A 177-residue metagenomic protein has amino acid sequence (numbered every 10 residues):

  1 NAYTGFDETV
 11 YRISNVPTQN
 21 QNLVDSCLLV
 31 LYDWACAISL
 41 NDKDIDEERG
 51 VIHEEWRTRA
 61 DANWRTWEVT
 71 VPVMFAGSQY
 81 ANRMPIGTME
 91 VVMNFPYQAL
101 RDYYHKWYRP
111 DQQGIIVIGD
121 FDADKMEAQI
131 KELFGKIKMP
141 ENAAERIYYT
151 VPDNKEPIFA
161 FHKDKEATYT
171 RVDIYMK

Functional and structural regions predicted by a protein language model:
N1, D61, W67-N94, K163-K177: Signal/transit-peptide handling
N1-W64, N94-Q112, D122-K125, Q129-G135: Active-site-adjacent, His/Asp/Glu-enriched structural segments that form or flank metal-binding and acid/base networks
T4, S14-V16, E55, I118 (+2 more regions): Structured loops at beta-to-helix junctions and adjacent beta-edge loops in soluble globular domains
V10, V51, V69, I158-F161 (+1 more regions): Generic structural signal for residues positioned in beta-strands
V73-Q79, E132-M139: A broad, low-specificity signal for short, low-complexity segments enriched in glycine/proline and polar/charged
E127, P140-E141: Extended, regular secondary-structure scaffolds
N142-K177: His/Glu-based metal-binding/catalytic segments typifying zinc-dependent metallopeptidases
